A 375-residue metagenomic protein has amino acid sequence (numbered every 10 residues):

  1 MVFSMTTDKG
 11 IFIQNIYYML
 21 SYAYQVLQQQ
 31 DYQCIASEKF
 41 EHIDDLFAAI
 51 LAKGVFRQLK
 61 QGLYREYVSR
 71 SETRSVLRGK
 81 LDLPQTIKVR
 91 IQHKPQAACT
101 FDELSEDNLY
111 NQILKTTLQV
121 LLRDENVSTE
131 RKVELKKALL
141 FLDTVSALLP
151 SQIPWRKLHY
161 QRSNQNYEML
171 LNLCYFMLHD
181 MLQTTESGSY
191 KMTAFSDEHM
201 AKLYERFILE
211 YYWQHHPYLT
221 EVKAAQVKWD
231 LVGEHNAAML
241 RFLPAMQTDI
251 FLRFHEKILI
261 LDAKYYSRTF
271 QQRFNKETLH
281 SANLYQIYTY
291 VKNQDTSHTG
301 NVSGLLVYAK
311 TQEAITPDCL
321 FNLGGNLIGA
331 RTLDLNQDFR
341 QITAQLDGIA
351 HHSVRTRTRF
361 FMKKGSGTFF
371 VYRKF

Functional and structural regions predicted by a protein language model:
M1-S189, T193, F375: Terminal, charged accessory segments of proteins
R156, G188-E198, D230-N236: Active-site-proximal beta-alpha loop/turn segments in soluble metabolic enzymes
H199-M200, Y204-F375: Catalytic core segments in nucleotide and nucleic-acid processing enzymes
